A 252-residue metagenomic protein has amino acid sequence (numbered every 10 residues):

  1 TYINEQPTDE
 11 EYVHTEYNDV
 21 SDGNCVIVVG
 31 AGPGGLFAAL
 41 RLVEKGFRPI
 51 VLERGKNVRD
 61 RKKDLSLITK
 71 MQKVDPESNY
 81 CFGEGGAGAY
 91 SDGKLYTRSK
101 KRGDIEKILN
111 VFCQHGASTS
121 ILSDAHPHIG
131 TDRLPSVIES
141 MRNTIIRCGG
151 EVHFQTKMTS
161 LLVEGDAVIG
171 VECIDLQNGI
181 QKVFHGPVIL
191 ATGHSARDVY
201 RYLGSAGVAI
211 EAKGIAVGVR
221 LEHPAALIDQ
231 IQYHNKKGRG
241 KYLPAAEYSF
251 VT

Functional and structural regions predicted by a protein language model:
T1-T252: Residues forming the flavin
